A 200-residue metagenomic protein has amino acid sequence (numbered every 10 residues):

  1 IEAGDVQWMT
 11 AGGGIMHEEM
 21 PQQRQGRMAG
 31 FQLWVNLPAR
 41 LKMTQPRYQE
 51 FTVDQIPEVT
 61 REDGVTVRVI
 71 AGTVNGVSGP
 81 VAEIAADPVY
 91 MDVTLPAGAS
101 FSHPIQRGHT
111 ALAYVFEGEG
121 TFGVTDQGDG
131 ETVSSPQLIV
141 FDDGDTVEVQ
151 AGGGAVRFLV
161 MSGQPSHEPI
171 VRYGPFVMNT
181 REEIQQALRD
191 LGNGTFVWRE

Functional and structural regions predicted by a protein language model:
I1-E200: Jelly-roll (double-stranded beta-helix
